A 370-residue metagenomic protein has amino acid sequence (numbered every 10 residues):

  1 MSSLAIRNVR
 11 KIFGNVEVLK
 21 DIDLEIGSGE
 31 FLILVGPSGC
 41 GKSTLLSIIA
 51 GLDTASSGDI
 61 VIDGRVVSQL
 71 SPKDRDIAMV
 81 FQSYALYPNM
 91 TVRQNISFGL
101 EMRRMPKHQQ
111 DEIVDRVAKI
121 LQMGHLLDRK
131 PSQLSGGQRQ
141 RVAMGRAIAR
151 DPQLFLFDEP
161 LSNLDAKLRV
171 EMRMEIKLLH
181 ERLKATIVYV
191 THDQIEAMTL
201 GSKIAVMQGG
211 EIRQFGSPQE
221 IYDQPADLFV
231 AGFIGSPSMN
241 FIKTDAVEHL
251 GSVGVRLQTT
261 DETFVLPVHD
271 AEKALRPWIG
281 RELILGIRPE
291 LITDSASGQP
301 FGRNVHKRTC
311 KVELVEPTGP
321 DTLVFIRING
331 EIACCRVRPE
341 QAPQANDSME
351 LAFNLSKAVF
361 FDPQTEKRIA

Functional and structural regions predicted by a protein language model:
A5, E25, V61, E350-A352: ABC ATPase nucleotide-binding domain
F31, S47, P72-F233: ABC ATPase nucleotide-binding domains
V35-P37: The feature captures the beta-strand-to-loop junction immediately N-terminal to the Walker
A50: Helix-to-loop junction immediately C-terminal to a conserved catalytic motif
S56-D59, Q109, G209, A358: Conserved coupling/switch loops of ABC nucleotide-binding domains, chiefly the family-specific signature
G58-V66: Conserved ABC transporter NBD signature motif
G251-E313, I332, A342-A370: Glycine/charge-rich catalytic "coupling/switch" loops of P-loop NTPases
